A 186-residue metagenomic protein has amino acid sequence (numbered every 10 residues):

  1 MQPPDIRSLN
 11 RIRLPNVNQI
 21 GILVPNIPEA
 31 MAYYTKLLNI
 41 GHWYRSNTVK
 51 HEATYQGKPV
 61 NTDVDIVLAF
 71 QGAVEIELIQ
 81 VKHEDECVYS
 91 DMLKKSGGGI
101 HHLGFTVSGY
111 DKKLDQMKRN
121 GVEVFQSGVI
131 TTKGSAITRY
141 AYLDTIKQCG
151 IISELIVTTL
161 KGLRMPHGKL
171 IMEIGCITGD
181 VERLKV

Functional and structural regions predicted by a protein language model:
M1-N18, I22-Y44, K58-D65, F70-E123 (+2 more regions): Glyoxalase I/VOC metalloenzyme domain signal
R7-L9, A53-Q56, G128-I130: Intrinsically disordered, low-complexity segments enriched in polar/charged residues with Gly/Pro, especially when
N47-A53, V122-F125: Short Pro/Gly-enriched beta-strand edge/turn motifs at strand-loop
K50-A53, I130-Y142: Beta-rich nucleic-acid/ligand-interaction surfaces
